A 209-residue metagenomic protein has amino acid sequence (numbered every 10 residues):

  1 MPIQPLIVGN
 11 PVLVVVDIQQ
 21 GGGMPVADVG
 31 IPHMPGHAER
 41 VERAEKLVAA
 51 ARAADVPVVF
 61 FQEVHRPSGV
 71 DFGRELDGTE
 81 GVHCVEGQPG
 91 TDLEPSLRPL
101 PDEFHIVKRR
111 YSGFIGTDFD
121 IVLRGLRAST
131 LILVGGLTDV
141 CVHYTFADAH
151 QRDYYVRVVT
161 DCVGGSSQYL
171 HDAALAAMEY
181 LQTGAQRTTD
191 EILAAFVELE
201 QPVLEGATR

Functional and structural regions predicted by a protein language model:
M1-V12, A49-A54, G78-R209: Active-site-adjacent betaalpha module
V15-V16, V56-V64, V159: Short beta-strand segments at enzyme active-site cores
Q19-P25: Short acidic, Gly/Ser-rich segments with clustered Asp/Glu that frequently serve as metal-coordination loops in enzyme
G21, R66-P67, G165: Active-site loop signature of alpha/beta-hydrolase-fold enzymes
A27, V70-R74, H171: Short aromatic-enriched loop/helix-cap "lid" or pocket-rim segments at secondary-structure transitions that line
A27-H37, D77-H83: Short glycine-enriched, charge-decorated loop/helix-capping segments at active-site entrances that position
E39-P57: A short, N-terminal amphipathic alpha-helix
V58, Q62-E80: Early exported N-terminus immediately downstream of N-terminal targeting peptides
